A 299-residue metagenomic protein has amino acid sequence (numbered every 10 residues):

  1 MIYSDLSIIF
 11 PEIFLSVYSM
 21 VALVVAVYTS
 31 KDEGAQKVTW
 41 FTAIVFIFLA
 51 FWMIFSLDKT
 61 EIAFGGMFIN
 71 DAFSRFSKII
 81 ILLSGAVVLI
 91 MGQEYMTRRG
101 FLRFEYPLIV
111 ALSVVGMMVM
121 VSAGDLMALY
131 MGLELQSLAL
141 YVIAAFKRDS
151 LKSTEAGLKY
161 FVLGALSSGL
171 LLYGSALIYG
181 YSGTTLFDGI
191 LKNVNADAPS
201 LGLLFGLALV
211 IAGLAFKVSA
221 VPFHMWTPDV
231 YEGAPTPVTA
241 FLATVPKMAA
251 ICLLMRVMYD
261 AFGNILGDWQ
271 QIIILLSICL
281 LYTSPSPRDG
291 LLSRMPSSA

Functional and structural regions predicted by a protein language model:
M1-S284, R288, S293-R294: Alpha-helical transmembrane segments of multi-pass membrane proteins predominantly involved in bioenergetics
